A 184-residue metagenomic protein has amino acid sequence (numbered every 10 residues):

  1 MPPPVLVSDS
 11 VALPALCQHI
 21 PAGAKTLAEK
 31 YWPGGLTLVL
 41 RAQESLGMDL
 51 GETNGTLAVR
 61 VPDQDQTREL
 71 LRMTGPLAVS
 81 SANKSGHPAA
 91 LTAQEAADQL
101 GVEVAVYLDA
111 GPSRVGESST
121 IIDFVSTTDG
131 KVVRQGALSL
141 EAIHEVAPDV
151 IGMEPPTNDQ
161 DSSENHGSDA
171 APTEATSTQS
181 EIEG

Functional and structural regions predicted by a protein language model:
M1-G184: Active-site-adjacent structural elements in enzyme catalytic cores
